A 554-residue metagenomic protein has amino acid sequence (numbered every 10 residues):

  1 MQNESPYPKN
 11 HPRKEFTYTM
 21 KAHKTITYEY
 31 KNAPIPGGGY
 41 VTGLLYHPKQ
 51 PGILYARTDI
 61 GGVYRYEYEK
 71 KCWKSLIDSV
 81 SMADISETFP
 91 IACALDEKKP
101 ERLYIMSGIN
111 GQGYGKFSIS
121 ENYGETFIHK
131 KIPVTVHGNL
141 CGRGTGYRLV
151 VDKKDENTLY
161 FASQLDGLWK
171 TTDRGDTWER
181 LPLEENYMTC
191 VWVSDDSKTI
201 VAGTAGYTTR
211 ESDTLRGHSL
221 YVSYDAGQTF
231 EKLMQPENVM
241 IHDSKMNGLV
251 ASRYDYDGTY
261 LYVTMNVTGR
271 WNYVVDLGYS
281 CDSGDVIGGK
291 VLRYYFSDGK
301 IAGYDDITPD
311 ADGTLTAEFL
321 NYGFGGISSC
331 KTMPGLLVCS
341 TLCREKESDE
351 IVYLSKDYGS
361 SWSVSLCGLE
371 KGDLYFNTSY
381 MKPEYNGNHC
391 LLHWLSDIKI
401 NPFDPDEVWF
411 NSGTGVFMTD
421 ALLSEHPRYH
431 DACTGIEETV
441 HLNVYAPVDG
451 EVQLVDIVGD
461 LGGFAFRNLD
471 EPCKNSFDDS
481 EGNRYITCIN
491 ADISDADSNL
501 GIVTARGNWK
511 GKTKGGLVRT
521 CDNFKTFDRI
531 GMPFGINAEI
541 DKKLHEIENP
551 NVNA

Functional and structural regions predicted by a protein language model:
M1-A554: Extracellular glycan-interacting surfaces
